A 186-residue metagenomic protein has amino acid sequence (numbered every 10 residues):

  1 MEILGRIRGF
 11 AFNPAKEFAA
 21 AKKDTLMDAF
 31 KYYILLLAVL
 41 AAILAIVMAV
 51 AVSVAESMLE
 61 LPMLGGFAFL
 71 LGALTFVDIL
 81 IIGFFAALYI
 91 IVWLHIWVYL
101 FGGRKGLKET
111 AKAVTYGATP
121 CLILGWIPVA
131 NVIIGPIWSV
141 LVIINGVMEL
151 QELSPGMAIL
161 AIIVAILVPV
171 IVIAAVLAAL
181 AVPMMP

Functional and structural regions predicted by a protein language model:
M1-A42: N-terminal juxtamembrane cytosolic/stromal segments of multi-pass membrane proteins
I7-R8, W93-Y116, I144, M148-L153: Membrane-interface segments at transmembrane-helix boundaries
N13-F18, V54-E56, H95-I96: Hydrophobic transmembrane alpha-helix segments characteristic of membrane transport and insertion machinery
P14, F18-A21, L59-F69, K105-C121: Hydrophobic alpha-helical transmembrane segments
K22-A29, M148-G156: Membrane-interface helix-boundary motifs at transmembrane edges
A29, G106, T110, A158-I159: Alpha-helical transmembrane segments and their helix-entry boundary regions
Y32-E56, A68-I91, K112-I143, L160-V182: Hydrophobic alpha-helical transmembrane segments in multi-pass membrane proteins
A49-L61, Y99-R104, V147, Q151 (+1 more regions): Transmembrane helix-loop junctions in multipass membrane proteins, especially transporters and channels
